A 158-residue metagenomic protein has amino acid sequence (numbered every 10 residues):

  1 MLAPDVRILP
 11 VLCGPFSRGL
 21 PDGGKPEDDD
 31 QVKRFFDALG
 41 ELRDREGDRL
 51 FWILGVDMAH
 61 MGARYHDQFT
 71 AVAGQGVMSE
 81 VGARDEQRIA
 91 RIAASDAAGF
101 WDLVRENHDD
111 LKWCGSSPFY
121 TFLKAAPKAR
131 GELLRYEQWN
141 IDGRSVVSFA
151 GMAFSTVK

Functional and structural regions predicted by a protein language model:
M1-R49, M61-K158: Flexible, D/E/H-enriched segments
F51-I53: Short glycine-aspartate micro-motif
G55-A59: Catalytic metal-binding/acid-base residues of hydrolase active sites
